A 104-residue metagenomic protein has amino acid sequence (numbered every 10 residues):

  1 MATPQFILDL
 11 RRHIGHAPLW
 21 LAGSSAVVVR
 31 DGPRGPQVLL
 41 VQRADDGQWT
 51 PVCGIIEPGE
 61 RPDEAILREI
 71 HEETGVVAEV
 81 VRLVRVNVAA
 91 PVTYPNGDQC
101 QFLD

Functional and structural regions predicted by a protein language model:
M1-S25, G97-C100: Acidic, metal-coordinating catalytic segment for phosphate/diphosphate chemistry, firing primarily on the Nudix
W20-L21, Q48, G54-I55, Q101-F102: Residue-level preference for alpha-helix termini and adjacent loops
G23, G35-P36, D104: A structure-centric signal for secondary-structure junctions around beta-strands
V27, A44, V84: Anionic group-transfer/hydrolysis microenvironments
V28-V29, L40: Conserved hydrophobic "DFG−1" position in protein kinase catalytic cores
D31-Q37, N96-Q99: Short, solvent-exposed loop/turn segments that connect beta-strands within catalytic domains and beta-strand-rich
G35-V76: Conserved Nudix-box catalytic region and its N-terminal flanking loop in Nudix hydrolases and closely related
G75-D104: Active-site segment of metal-dependent pyrophosphate-handling enzymes, primarily the Nudix hydrolase catalytic core
